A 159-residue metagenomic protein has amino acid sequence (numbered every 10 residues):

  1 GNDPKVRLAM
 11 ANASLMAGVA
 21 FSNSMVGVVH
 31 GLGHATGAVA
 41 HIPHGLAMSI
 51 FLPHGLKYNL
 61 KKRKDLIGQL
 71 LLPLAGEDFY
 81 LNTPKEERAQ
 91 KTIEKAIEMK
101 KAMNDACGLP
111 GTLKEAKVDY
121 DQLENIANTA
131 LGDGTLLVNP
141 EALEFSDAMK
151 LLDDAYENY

Functional and structural regions predicted by a protein language model:
G1-E98: Active-site segments that bind and position negatively charged phosphate/pyrophosphate groups
P53-Y159: Mobile late-domain/C-terminal helix-loop "cap" segments that border catalytic sites or the cytosolic face
